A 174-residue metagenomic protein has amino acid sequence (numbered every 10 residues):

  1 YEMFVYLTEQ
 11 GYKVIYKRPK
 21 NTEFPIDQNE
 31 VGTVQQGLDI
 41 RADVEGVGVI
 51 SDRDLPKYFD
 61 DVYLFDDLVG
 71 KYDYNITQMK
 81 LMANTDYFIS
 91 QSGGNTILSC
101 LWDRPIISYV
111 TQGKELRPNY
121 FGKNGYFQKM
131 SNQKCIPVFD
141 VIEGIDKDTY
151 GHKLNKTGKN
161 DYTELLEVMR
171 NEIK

Functional and structural regions predicted by a protein language model:
Y1-Y74: Catalytic donor nucleotide-activated moiety binding site of glycosyltransferases and closely related
E2-E9, K80-A83, E167-N171: Surface-exposed alpha-helical segments enriched in charged/polar residues
R18, V69, V110, F139-I142: Residues at the C-termini of beta-strands that transition into short coil/loop
N75-G122: A donor-sugar binding/catalytic signature common to diverse glycosyltransferases and related nucleotide-sugar
Y120-K174: Leloir-type glycosyltransferase catalytic cores
